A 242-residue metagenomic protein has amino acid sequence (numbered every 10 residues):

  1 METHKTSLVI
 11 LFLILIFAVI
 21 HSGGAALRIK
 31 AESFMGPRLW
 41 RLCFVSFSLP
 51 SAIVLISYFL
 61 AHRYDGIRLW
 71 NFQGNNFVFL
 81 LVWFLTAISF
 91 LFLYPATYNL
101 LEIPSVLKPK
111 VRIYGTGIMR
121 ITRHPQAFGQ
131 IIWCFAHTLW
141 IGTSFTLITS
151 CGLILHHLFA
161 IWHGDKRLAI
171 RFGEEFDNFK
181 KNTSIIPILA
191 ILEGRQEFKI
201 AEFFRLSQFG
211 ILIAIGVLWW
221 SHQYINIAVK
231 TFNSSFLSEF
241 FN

Functional and structural regions predicted by a protein language model:
M1, D65-Q73: Membrane-interface interhelical loops and short amphipathic "cap" helices that link adjacent transmembrane segments
M1-A18: Hydrophobic transmembrane alpha-helical segments in integral membrane proteins
I16-V19, G23, H156, A160: Hydrophobic alpha-helical membrane-associated segments
I20-W40: Membrane-interface helix-loop junction between the first two transmembrane segments
S22-A25, I56-R63, Y94-L101, T138: Transmembrane helix-loop junctions and nearby membrane-interface residues
E32-M35, N71-W219, Q223-F241: Cytosolic-biased juxtamembrane loops and peripheral soluble domains of multi-pass membrane proteins
L42-H62: A generic, lipid-embedded transmembrane alpha helix
I56-D65, I225-N233: Membrane-helix interface motif
